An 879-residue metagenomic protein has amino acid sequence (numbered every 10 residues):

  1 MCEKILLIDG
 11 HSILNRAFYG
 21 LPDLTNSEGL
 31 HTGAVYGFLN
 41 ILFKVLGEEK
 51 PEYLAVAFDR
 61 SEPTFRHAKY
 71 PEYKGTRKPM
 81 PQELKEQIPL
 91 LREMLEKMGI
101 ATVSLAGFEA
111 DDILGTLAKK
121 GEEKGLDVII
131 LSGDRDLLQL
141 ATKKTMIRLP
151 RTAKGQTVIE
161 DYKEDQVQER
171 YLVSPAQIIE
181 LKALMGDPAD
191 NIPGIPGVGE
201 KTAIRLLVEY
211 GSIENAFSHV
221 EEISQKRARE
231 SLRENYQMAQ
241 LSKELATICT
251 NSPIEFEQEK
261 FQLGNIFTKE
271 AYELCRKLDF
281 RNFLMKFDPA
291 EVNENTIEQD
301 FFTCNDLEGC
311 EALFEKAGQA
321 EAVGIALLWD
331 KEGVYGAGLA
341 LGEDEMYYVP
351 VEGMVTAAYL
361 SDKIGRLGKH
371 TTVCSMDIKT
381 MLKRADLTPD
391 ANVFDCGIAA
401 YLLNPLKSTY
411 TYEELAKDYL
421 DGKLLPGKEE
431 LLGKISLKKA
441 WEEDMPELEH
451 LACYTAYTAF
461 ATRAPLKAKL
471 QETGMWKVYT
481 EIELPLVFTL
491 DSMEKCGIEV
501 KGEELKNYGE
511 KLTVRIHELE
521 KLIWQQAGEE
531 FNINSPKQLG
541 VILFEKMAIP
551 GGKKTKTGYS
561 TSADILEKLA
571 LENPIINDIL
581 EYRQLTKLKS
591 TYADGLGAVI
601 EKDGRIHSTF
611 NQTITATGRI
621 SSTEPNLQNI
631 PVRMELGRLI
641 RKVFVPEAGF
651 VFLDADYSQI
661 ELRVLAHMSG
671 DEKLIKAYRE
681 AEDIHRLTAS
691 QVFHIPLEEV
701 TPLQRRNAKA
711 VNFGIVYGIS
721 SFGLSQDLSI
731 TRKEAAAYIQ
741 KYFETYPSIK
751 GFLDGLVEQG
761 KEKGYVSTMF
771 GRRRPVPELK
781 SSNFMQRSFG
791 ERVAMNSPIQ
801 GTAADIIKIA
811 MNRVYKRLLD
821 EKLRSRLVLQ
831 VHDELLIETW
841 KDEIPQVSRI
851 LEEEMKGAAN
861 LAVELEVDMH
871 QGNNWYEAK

Functional and structural regions predicted by a protein language model:
C2-E3, T25-N26, G75-N251: Extended two-metal-dependent nuclease catalytic cores across DNA- and RNA-processing enzymes
I5-L6, G10, R16-A55, P71-E72 (+4 more regions): Conserved RNase H-like, two-metal-ion catalytic cores of nucleic-acid enzymes
K154-K182, F301, Y335-Q471, I482-L486 (+2 more regions): Active-site-proximal helix-loop-helix substrate-binding element of RNase H-like nuclease domains
S231, N235-G353, K369-T372, M376 (+9 more regions): Conserved "right-hand" nucleotidyltransferase catalytic core of DNA-directed polymerases
L339-E343, L403-K434, L451-T458, Q612-P696: Function-dense linear segments that define catalytic or interfacial modules in macromolecule-processing proteins
K438-W441, K495, H607-S608, Q612-T615 (+4 more regions): Conserved catalytic core of nucleic-acid polymerases
L470-I482, L486, I806, A810-V831 (+1 more regions): Active-site palm subdomain of RNA-directed nucleic acid polymerases
V514-K521, Q525-N577, E744-R792, N796 (+2 more regions): C-terminal polymerase-core module
